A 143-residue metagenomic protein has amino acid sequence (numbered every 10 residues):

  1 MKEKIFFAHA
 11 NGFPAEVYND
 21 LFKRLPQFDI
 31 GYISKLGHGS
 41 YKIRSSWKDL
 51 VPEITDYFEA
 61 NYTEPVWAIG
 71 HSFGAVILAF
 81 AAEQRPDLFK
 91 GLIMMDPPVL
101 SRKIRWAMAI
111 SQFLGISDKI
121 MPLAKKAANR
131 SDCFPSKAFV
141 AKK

Functional and structural regions predicted by a protein language model:
K2, Q27, Y62-E64, D87: Active-site acidic short loop of glycosyltransferases
K2-K42: Conserved HGGG/HGGXW glycine-rich cap/lid loop of the alpha/beta-hydrolase fold
K4, P65-W67, G91: Structural motif
D20, F80-Q84: Active-site signature of alpha/beta-hydrolase-fold catalytic machinery across serine- and Asp/Cys-nucleophile hydrolases
Y32-I69, R105, I110-S111: Active-site loop/oxyanion-hole signature of alpha/beta-hydrolase fold enzymes
W47, E83, G91-D132: Flexible "cap/lid" loop of the alpha/beta hydrolase fold
G70-G74, L78: Gly/Ala-rich beta-loop-alpha elbow adjacent to hydrolase catalytic centers
A127-K143: Conserved alpha/beta-hydrolase catalytic His-Asp/Glu region
